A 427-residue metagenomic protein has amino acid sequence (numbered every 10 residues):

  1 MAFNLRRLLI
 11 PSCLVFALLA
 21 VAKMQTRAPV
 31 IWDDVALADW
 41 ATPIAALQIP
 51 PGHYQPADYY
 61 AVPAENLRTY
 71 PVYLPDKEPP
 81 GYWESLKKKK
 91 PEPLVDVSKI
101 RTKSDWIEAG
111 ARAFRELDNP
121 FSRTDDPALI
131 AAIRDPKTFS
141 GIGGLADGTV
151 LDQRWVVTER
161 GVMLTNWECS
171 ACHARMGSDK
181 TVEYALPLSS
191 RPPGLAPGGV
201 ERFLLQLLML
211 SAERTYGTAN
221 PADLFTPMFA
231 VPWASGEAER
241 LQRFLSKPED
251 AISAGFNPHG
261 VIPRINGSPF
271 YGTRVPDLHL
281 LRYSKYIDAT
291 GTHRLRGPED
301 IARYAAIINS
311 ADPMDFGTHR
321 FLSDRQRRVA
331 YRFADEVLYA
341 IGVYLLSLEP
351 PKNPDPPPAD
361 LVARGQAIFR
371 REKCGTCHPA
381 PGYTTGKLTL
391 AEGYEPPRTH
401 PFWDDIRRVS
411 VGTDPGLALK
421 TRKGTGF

Functional and structural regions predicted by a protein language model:
A2-C13: N-terminal Sec-pathway targeting helices
F16-A28: Bacterial Sec-dependent signal peptides at the C-terminal "C-region" and cleavage site
T26-A111, E116-S170, A174-T181, S189-Y339 (+2 more regions): Electron-transfer interface patches adjacent to heme c in soluble/periplasmic c-type cytochromes and di-/multiheme
V343: Catalytic cores of secreted or luminal carbohydrate-active enzymes
K352-E372: Amphipathic alpha-helical substructures
